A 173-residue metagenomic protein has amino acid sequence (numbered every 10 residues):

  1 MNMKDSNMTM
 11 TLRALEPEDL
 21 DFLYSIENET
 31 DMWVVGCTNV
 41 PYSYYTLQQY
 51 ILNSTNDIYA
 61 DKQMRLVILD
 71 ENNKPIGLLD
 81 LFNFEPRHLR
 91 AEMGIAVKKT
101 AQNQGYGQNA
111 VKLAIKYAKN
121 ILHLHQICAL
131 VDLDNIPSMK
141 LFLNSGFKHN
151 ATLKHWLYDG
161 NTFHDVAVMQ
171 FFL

Functional and structural regions predicted by a protein language model:
M1-L20, E27-E29, D70-L173: Acyl-donor (CoA/ACP) binding surface of acyl/acetyltransferases
A14, S25, N56-I58: Short secondary-structure boundary/capping segments within folded domains
F22-S25, Q49: Short, solvent-exposed alpha-helical surface patches in well-structured domains
D31-N53: Conserved GNAT-fold acetyl-CoA-binding loop/helix
M32, A60-Q63, I127: Secondary-structure boundary/capping residues
V34-G36, Q63, V166: Short, hydrophobic secondary-structure boundary micro-motifs
N53-S54, Y117: Solvent-exposed, charged/polar functional surfaces in cytosolic regulatory/catalytic domains
S54-V67: A short helix-loop-beta-strand connector motif used in the catalytic cores of GNAT acetyltransferases and, in some
